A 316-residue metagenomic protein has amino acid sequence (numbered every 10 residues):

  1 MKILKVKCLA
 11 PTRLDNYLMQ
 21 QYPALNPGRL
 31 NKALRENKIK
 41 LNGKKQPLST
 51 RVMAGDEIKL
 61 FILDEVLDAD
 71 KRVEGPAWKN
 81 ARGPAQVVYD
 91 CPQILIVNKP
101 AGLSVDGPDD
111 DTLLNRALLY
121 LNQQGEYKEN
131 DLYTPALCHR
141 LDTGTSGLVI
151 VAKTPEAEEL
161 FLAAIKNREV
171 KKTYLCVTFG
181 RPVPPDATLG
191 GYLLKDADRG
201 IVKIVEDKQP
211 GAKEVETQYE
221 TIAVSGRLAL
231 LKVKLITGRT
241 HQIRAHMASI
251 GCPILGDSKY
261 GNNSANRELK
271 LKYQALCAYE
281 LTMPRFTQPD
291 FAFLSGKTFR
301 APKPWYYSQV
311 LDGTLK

Functional and structural regions predicted by a protein language model:
M1-A197, P302-L311: RNA pseudouridine synthases
M1-K32, D64, N80-A85, I201-K203 (+5 more regions): Pseudouridine synthases involved in rRNA/tRNA modification
N42, G107, A152, V205 (+2 more regions): Thr-Gly-centered strand-to-loop micro-motif
N42-L48, R227-L230, R267-E268: Short alpha-helix capping/helix-loop boundary micro-motifs
P47-R51, K232, Y273: Short, surface-exposed secondary-structure edge patches
K59-F61, K232, T282: Short, well-ordered beta-strand micro-motif
L95, Y174, A229-L231, C277-Y279: Short beta-strand micro-motifs in enzyme catalytic cores
Y174, L189, V215-T217, A229: Structural detector for hydrophobic anchor residues on beta-strands
